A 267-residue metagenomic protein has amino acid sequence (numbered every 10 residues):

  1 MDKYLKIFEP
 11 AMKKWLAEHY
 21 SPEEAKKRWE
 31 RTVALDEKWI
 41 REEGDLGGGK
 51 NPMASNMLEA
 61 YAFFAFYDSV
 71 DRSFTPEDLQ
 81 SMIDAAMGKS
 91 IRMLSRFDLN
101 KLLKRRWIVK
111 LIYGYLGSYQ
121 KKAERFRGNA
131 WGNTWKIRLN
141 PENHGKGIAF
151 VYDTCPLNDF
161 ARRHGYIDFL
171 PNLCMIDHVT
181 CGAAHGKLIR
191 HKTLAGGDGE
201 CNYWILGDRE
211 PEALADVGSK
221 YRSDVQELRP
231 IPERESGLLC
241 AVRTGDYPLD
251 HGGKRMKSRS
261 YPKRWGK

Functional and structural regions predicted by a protein language model:
M1-S73: N-terminal, charged low-complexity regulatory/assembly segments
K27, M82-I83, T193: Proline- and acidic/polar-enriched loop/turn elements at helix boundaries
K50-L58, A161, G165, F169 (+1 more regions): Conserved aromatic-histidine-acidic binding/catalytic patches
L58-R163: Amphipathic interaction/junction segments at domain boundaries or subunit interfaces
E142, I148-A149, P156, F160-R162 (+1 more regions): C-terminal non-catalytic interaction appendages of large macromolecular assemblies
G218-R255: Short, cationic low-complexity segments
R255, R264-G266: Non-catalytic regulatory/interaction regions at protein termini and inter-domain linkers
